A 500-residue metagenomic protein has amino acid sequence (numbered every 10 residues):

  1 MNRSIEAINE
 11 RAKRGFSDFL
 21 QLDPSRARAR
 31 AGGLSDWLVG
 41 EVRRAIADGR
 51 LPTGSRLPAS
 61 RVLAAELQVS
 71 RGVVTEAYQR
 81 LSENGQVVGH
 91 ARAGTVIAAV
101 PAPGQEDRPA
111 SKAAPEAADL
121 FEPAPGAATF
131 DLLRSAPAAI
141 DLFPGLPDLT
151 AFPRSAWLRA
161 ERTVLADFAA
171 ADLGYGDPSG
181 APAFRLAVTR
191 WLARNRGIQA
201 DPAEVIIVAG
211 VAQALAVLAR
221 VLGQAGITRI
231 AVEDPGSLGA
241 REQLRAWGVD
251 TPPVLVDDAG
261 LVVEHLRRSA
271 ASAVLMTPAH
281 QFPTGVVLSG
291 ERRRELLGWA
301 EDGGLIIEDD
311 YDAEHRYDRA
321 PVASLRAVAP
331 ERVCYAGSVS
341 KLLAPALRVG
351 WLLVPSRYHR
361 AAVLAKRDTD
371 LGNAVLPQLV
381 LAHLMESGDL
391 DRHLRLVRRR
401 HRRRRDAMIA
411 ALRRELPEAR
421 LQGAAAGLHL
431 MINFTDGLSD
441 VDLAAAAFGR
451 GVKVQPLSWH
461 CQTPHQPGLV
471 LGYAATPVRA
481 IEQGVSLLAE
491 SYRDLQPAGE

Functional and structural regions predicted by a protein language model:
M1-R162, V363, R367-N373, A382-M385 (+8 more regions): N-terminal basic, amphipathic alpha-helical segments
V87, D250, L305, K453: Residue-level detector of anion-binding/catalytic polar loops
P147, P278-F282, K341, T476: Short glycine-rich anion-binding loops that position phosphate/pyrophosphate groups of nucleotides and phosphorylated
W157, C334-R398: Conserved core segment of the aminotransferase class I/II
E161-G303, E314-V328, R332-C334, H401 (+1 more regions): Conserved core of the PLP fold type I
D310: Walker B catalytic acidic pair
E418-L421, K453-W459: A short linear hydrophobic-aromatic micro-motif
